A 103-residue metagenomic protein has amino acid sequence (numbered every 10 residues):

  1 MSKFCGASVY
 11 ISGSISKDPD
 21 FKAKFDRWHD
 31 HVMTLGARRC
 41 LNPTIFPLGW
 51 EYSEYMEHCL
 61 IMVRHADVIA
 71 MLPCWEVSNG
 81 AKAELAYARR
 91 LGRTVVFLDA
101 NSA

Functional and structural regions predicted by a protein language model:
M1-A103: Conserved catalytic or regulatory cores that recognize and/or transform ribose-phosphate-containing ligands
